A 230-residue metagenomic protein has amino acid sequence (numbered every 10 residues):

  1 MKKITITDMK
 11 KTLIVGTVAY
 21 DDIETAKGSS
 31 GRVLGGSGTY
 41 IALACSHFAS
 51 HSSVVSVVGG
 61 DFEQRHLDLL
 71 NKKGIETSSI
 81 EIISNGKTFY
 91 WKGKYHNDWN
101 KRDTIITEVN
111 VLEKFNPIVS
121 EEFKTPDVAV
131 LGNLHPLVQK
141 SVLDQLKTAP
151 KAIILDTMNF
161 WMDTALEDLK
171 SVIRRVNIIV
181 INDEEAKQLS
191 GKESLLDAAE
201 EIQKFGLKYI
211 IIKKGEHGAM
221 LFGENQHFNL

Functional and structural regions predicted by a protein language model:
K2-S29: Positively charged, low-complexity intrinsically disordered leader regions
K11-L13, D127-V130, A152, I178: Structural motif
Y20-R32, A49-V130, D144-P150: Conserved N-terminal subdomain of the carbohydrate kinase-like
G28-L43: Short catalytic helix/loop segments, enriched in acidic residues and glycine and frequently bearing histidine
T39-S52, E201-K204: A short, N-terminal amphipathic alpha-helix
L43, W91-K94, G218-F222: Short beta-strand scaffold segments in enzyme catalytic cores
G59-D61, N133-V138, M158-M162: Short beta->alpha connector loops
K147-A152, W161-N229: Conserved phosphate/ATP/ADP-binding segment of small-molecule kinases
